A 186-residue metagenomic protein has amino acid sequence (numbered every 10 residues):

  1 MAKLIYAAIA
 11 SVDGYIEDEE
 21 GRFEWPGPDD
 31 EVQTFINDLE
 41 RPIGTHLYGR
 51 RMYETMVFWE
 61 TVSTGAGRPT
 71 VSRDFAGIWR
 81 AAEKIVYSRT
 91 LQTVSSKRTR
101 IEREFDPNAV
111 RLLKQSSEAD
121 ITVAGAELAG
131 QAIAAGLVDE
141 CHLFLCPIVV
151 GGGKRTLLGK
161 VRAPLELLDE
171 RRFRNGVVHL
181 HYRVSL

Functional and structural regions predicted by a protein language model:
M1-L186: Enzymes that bind and transform nitrogen-containing heteroaromatic metabolites
